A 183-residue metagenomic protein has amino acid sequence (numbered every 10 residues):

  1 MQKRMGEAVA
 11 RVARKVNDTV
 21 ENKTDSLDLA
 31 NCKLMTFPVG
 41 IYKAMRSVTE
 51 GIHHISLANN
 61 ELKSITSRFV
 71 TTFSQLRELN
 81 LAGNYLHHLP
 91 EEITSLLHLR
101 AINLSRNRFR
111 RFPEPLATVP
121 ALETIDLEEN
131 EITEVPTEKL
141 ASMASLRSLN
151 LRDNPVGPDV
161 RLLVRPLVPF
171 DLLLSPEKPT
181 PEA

Functional and structural regions predicted by a protein language model:
M1-A82, H88-E91, A101, E114 (+2 more regions): The feature captures the LRR N-terminal capping module
N103-R110, L116-T118, L122-N130: Extended, charged alpha-helical interaction scaffolds
E123, L127-T133, R147, D153: Solenoidal tandem-repeat scaffolds enriched in leucines and small polar residues
